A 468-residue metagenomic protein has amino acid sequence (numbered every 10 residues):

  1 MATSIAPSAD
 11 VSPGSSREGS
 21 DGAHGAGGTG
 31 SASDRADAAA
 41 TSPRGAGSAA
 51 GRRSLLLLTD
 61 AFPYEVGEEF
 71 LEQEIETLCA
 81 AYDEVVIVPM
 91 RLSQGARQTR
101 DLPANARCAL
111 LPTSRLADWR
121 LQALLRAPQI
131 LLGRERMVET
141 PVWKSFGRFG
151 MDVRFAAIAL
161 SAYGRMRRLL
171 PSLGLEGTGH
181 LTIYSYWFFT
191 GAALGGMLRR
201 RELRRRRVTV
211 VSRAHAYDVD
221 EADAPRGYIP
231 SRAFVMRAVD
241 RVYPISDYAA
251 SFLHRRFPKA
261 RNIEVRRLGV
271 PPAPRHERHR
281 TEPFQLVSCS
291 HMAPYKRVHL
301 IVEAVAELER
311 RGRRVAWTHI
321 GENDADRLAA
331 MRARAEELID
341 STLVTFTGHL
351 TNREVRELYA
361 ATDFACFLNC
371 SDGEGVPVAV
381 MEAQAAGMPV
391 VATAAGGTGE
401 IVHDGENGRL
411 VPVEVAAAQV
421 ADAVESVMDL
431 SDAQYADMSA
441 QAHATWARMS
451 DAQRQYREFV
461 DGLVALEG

Functional and structural regions predicted by a protein language model:
E69, Q73, F284, A293-E307 (+1 more regions): A conserved mid-protein helix/loop that constitutes part of the nucleotide-sugar donor-binding site
T209-H215, R232-R275: Donor nucleotide-sugar binding/catalytic pocket of nucleotide-sugar-dependent glycosyltransferases
R314-R332, G348-H349: Glycosyltransferase donor-sugar binding loop
A329-R356: Nucleotide-activated donor-binding/catalytic signature segment of Leloir-type glycosyltransferases, i.e., the conserved
L368-V378, G399-E400: Nucleotide-sugar-dependent
P389-A392: Short hydrophobic beta-strand element within catalytic cores of glycosyltransferases and related nucleotide-activated
D404-G405, R409-A417, S426-D432: Conserved acidic donor-binding segment of nucleotide-sugar-dependent glycosyltransferases
V415, D432-V464: A charged, aromatic-enriched C-terminal amphipathic alpha-helix characteristic of glycosyltransferases across folds
